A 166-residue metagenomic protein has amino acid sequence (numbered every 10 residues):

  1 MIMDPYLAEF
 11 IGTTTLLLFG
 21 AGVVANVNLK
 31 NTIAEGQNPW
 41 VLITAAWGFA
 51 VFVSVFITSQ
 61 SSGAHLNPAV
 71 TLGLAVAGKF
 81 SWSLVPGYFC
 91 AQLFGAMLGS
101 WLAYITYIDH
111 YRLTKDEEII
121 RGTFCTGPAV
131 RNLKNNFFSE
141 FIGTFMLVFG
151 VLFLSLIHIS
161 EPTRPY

Functional and structural regions predicted by a protein language model:
M1-S160, R164: Membrane-interface helix-loop junctions and terminal tails of multi-pass membrane proteins
